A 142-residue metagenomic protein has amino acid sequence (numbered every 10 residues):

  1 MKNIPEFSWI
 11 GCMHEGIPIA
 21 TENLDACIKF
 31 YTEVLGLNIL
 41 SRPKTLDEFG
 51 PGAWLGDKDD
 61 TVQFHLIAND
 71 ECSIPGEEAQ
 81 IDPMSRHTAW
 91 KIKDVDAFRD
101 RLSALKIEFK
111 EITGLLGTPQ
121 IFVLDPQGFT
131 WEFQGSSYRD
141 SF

Functional and structural regions predicted by a protein language model:
M1-I28, R86-T88, R139-F142: N-terminal beta-strand motif that seeds the catalytic metal site of vicinal oxygen chelate
M1-S8, R99-F142: Vicinal oxygen chelate
C12-E22, A53-K58, P75-R101, P119-L124 (+1 more regions): Vicinal oxygen chelate
P18-V62: Core segments of cupin and vicinal oxygen chelate
A26-K29, E33, D96-A104: Replace "anionic and nucleotidyl ligands
S41, G50, E71-E77, F109 (+1 more regions): A short, acidic/glycine-rich surface segment
T61-N69: A glycine-rich, hydrophobic loop/mini-helix early in the fold
